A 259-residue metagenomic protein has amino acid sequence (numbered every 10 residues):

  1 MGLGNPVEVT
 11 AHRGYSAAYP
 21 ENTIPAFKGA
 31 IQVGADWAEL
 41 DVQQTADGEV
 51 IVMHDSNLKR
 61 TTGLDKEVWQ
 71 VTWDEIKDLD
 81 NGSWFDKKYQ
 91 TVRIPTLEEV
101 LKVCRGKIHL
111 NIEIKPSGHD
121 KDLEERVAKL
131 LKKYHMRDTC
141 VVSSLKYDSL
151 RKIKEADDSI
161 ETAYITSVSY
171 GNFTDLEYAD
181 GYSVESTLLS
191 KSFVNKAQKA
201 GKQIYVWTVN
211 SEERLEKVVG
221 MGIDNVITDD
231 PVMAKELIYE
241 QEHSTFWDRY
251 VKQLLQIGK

Functional and structural regions predicted by a protein language model:
M1-K259: Phosphate-group recognition and catalysis centered on beta-loop-alpha active-site segments
